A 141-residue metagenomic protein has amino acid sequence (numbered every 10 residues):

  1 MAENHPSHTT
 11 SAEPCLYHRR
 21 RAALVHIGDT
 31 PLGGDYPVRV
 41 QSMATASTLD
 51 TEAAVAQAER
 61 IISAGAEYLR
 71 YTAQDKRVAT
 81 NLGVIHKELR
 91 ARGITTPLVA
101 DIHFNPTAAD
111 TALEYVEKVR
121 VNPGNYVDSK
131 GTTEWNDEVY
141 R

Functional and structural regions predicted by a protein language model:
E3-A12, Y17-Y71, K76-L98, I102-R141: Alpha/beta enzyme core
